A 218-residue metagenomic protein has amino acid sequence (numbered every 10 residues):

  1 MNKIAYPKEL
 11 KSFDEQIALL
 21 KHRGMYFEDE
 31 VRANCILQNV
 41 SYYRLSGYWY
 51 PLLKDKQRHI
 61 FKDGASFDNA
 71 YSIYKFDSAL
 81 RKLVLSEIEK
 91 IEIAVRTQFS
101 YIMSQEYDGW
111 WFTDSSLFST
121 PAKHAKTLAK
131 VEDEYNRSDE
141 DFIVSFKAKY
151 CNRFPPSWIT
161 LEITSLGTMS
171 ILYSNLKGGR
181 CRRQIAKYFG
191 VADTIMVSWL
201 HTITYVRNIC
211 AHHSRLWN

Functional and structural regions predicted by a protein language model:
N2-N218: Long, contiguous internal "core" modules enriched in hydrophobic/ aromatic residues
